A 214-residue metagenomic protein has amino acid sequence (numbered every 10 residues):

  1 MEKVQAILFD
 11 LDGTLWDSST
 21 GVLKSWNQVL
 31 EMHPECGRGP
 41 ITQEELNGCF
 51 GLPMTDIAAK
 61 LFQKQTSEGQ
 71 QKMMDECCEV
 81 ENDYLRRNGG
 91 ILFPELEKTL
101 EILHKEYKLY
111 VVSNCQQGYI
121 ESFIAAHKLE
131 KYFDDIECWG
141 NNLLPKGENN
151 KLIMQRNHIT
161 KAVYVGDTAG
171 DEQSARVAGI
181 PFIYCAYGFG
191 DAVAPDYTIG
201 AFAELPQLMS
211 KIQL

Functional and structural regions predicted by a protein language model:
M1-Q5, Q117, E121-L214: Asp-based, Mg2+/Mn2+-dependent phosphohydrolase catalytic module
E2-L11, L15-P94: N-terminal helical cap/lid subdomain that shapes the substrate entry/recognition surface in HAD-like hydrolases
T14, S113-C115: Conserved phosphate-coupling serine/threonine residues in phosphotransfer and NTP-handling enzymes
G21, S25, P53, E95 (+4 more regions): Charged catalytic carboxylate motif
D83-V111, E121, G147: Short, acidic loop-to-helix structural element flanking the phosphoryl-transfer center in phosphate-processing enzymes
